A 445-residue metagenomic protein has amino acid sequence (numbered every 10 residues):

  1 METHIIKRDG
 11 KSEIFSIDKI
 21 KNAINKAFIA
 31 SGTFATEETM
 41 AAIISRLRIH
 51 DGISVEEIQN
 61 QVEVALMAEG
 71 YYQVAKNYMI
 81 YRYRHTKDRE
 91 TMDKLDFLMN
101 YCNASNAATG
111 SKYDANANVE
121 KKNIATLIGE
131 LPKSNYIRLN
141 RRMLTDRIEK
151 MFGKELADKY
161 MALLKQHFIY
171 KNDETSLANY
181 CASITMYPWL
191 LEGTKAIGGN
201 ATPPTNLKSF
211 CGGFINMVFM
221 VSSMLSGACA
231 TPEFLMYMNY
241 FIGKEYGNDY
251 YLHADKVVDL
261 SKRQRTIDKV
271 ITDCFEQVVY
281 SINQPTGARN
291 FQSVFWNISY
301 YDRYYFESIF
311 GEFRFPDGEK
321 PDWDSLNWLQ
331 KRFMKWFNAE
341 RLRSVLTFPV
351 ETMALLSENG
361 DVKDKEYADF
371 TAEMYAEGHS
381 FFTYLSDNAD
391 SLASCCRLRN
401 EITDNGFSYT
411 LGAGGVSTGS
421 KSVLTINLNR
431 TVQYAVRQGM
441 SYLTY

Functional and structural regions predicted by a protein language model:
M1-A107: Charged, amphipathic alpha-helical regulatory modules used for macromolecular assembly or allosteric control
K87, K94-Y445: Conserved catalytic cores of very large enzyme subunits
